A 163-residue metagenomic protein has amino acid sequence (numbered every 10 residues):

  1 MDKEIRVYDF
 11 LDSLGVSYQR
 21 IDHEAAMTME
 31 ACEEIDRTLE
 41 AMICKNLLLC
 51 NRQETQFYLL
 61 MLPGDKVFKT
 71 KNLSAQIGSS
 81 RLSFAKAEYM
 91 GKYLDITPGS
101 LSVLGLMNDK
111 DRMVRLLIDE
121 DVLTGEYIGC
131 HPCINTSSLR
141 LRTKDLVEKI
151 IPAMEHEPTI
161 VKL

Functional and structural regions predicted by a protein language model:
M1-L163: Extended, low-hydrophobicity, polar/charged segments
